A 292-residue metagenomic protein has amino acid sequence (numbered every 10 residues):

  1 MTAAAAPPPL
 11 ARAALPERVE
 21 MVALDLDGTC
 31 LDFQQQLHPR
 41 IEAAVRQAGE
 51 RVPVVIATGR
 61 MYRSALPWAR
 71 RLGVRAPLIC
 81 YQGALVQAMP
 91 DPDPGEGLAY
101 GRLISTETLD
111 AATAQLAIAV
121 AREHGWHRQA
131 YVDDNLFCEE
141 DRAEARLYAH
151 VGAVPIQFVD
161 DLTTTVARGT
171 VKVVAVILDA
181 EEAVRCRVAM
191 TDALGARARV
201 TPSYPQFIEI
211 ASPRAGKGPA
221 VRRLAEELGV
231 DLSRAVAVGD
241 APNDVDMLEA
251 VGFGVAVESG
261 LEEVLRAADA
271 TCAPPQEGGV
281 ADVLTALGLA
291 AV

Functional and structural regions predicted by a protein language model:
M1-L24, Q47, E226, V230: Non-catalytic pre-domain segments flanking phosphatase-related domains
R12-R18, L37-H38, E209-V292: Mg2+-dependent phosphoryl-transfer enzymes with acidic/Ser/Thr/Gly-rich catalytic loops
L15-A23, R40-V52, M190, L194: A short, Lys/Arg-enriched amphipathic alpha-helix followed by its capping loop at the start of a domain
R18-Q35, L248: Asp-based phosphoryl-transfer active-site loop
H38-A145: Active-site phosphate-binding/coordination module
L72-V74, Y81-Q82, L194-A196, A250-V251 (+1 more regions): Short, structured coil segments at secondary-structure junctions
V120, H124-V238, P242-D246, A250: Conserved acidic, metal-coordinating active-site core of Asp-based, Mg2+-dependent phosphoryl-transfer enzymes
